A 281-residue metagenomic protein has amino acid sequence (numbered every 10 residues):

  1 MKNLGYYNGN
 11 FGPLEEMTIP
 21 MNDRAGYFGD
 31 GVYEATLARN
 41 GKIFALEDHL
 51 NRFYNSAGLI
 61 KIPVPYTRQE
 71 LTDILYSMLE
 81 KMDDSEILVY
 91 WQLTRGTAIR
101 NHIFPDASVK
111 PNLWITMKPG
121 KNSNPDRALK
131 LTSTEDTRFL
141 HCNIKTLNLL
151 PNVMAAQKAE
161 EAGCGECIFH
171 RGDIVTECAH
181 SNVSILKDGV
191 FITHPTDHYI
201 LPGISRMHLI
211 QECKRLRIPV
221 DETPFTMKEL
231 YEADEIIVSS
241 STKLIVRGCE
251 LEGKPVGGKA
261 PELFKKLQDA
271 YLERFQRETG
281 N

Functional and structural regions predicted by a protein language model:
M1-S77, I99, I103-N281: Helix-start/capping segments and mature chain N-termini
L75, E80-L93: Ordered, amphipathic secondary-structure segments that act as subunit-interaction surfaces in large macromolecular
